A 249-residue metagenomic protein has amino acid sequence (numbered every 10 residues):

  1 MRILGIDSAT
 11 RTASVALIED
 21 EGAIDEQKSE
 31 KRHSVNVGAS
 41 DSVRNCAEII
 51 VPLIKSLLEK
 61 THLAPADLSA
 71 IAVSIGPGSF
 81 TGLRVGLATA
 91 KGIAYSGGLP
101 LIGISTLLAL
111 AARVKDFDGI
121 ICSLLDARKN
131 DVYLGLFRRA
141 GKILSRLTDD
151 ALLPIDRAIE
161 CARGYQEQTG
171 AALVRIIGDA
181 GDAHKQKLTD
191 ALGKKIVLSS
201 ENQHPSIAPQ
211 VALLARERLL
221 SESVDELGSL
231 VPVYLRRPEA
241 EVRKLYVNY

Functional and structural regions predicted by a protein language model:
M1-I75, P205: N-terminal beta-alpha supersecondary unit
E21-H33, A39-N45, P100-P205, Y234 (+2 more regions): Surface "functional belts" at beta-alpha junctions
L57-T61, S96, V114, V211-L219: Stable alpha-helical structural segments in soluble proteins, enriched in small hydrophobic residues
E59-A66, A94-I104: Phosphate-handling active-site elements
A70-L101: DPxDG-like acidic metal-binding loop motif
E201-P232: Glycine-rich phosphate-binding/hydrolytic loop that grips phosphoryl groups
